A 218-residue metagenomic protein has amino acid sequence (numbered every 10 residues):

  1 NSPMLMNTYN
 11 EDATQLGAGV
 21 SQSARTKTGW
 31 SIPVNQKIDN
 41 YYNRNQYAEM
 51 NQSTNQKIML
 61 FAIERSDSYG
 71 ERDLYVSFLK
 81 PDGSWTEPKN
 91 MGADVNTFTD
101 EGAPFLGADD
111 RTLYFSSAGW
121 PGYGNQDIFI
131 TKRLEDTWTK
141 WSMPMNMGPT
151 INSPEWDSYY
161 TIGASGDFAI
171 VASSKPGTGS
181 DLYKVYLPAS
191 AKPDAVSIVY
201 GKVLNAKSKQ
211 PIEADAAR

Functional and structural regions predicted by a protein language model:
N1-K202, A206-E213: Short, conserved micro-motifs composed of acidic
D215-R218: Short amphipathic beta-strand segments in non-cytosolic proteins
